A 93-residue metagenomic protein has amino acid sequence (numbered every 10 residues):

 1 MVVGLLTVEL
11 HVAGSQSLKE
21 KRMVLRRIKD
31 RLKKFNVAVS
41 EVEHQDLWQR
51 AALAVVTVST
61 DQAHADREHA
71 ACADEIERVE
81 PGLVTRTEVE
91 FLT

Functional and structural regions predicted by a protein language model:
V3, S40-D61, L92: Short, charge-patterned binding micro-sites
V3-G14: Short glycine-/aliphatic-rich beta-strand segments at the starts of folded cytosolic domains
V12-S17, S59-D61: A generic structural motif
K21: C-terminal binding/interaction regions
N36-E43, L83-V89: Short beta-strand elements
T57-T93: C-terminal structural segments of small proteins and small subunits
